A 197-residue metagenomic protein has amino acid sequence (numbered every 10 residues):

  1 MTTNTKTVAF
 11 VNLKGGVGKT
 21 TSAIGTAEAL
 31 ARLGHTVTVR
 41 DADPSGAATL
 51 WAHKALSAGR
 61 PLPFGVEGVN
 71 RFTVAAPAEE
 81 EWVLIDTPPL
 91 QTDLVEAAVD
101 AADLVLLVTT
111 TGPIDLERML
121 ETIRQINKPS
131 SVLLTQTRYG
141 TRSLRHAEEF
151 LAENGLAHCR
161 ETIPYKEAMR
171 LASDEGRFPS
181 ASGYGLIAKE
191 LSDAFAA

Functional and structural regions predicted by a protein language model:
T2-V17, I24-E96, R124, R170-E175: P-loop/Walker-type NTP enzyme "switch/lid" segment
L50-A55, L144-N154: Short, aromatic/basic amphipathic alpha-helical patches
V83, V105-L106, S130-S131: Short, well-ordered beta-strand core segments
L90-P113: Inter-motif core of Ras-like GTPase G domains
A98-A101, I123-N127, A152: Short, conserved loop/helix-junction motifs that constitute active-site signature segments in enzyme catalytic cores
T110-D115, Q136-R138: Short, acidic/turn-prone active-site loops that include or flank metal/cofactor- and phosphate-binding residues
L116-T135: Conserved C-terminal guanine-recognition region of P-loop GTPase G domains, centered on the G4
R138, E148-S180, E190-F195: Beta-strand-loop-alpha "switch" segments that mediate conformational coupling across diverse proteins
